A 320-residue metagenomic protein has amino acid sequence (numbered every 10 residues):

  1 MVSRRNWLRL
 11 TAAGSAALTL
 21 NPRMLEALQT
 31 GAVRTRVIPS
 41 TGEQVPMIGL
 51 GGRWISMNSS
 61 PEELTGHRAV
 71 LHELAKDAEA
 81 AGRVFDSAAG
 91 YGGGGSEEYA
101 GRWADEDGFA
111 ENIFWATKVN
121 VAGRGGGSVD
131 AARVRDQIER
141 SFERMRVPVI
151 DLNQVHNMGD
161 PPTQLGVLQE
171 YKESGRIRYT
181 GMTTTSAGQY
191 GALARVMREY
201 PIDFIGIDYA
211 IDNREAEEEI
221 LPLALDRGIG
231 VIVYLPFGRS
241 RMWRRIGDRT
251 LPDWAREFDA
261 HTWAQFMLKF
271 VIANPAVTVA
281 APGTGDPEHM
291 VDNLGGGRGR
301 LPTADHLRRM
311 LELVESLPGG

Functional and structural regions predicted by a protein language model:
V2-I113: N-terminal binding-site loop/beta-alpha segment at the start of enzyme catalytic domains that lines or forms
L10, G14-L18, I38, L74 (+1 more regions): Structured C-terminal cap/extension of enzyme domains
R34, H67-L74, S96-A104, Q137-S141 (+6 more regions): A general structural detector for well-ordered alpha-helical segments in enzyme core domains, enriched
I38, L50, F85, A100 (+7 more regions): Conserved, mostly hydrophobic/aromatic
V45, G82-F85, N112, V147-I150 (+3 more regions): Local beta-strand N-terminus motif with an aromatic residue
G49-W54, S87-A89, T117-V119, Q154-N157 (+4 more regions): A cross-domain feature marking catalytic cores of carbohydrate-active enzymes and several ubiquitous metabolic/repair
R53-G66, V119-A131, E257: Active-site mouth loops of central-metabolism enzymes
K76, V121-G206, A210-E215, E219 (+2 more regions): Glycine/proline-rich, positively charged, aromatic-decorated active-site loop/lid region on the catalytic face
